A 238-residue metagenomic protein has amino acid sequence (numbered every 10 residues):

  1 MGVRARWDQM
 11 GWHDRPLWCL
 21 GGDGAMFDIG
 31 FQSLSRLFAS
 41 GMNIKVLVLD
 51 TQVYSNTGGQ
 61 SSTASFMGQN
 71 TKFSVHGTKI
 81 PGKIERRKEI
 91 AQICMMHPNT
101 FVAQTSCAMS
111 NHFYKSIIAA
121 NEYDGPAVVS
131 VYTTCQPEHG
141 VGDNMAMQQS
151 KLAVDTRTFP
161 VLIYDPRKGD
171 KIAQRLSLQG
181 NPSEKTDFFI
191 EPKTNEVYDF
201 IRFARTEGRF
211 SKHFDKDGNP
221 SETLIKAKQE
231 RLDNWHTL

Functional and structural regions predicted by a protein language model:
M1-Q60, F101, A108-K115, A120: Thiamine diphosphate
D8-L17, S65-Y123: Conserved thiamine diphosphate
S33-R36, S61-F66, D143-Q149: Short secondary-structure boundary/capping segments
S40-N43, M67-T71, G77-T78, D124-P126 (+1 more regions): Short, surface-exposed linear patches
V48, S106, V131-T133: Active-site proximal loops enriched in glycine and acidic residues that flank catalytic Cys/His/Asp and coordinate
S116-L238: Glycine/aspartate-rich loop-and-adjacent alpha/beta segment that forms the canonical ThDP
